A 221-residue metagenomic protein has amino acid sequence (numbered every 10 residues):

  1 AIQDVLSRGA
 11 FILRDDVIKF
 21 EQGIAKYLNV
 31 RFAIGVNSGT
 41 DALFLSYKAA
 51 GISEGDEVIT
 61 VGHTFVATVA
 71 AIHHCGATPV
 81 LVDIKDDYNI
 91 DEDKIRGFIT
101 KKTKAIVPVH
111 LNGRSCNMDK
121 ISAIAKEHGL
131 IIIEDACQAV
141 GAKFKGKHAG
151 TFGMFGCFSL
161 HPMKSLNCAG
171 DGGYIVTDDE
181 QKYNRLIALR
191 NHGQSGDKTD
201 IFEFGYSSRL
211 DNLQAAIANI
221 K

Functional and structural regions predicted by a protein language model:
A1-F11: Glycine-rich phosphate-binding segment of PLP-dependent enzymes
A10-E57, A71-C75, V80-L81, K147: Phosphate-binding glycine-rich loop
Q22, D119, D171: Active-site phosphate/pyrophosphate- and oxyanion-stabilizing loops and adjacent acidic/basic residues in soluble
S38, I84, L111, P162 (+1 more regions): Short, conserved catalytic or interaction motifs in soluble domains
K48-A136, K143: PLP-dependent aminotransferase-like
A139-K145, F152-K221: Active-site region of PLP-dependent enzymes
